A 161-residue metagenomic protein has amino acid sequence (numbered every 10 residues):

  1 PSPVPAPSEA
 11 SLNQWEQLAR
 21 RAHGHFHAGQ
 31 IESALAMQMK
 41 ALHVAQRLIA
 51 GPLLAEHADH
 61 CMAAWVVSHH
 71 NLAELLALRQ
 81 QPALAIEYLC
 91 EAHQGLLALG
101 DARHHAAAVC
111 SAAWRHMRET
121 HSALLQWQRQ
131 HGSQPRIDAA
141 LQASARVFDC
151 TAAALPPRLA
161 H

Functional and structural regions predicted by a protein language model:
S11, L18, M62-W65, H69 (+2 more regions): TPR repeat positional signature
N13, L53, H57-A64, L84 (+2 more regions): Structural signature of alpha-solenoid helical repeat junctions
E16-M37: Alpha-helical segment of the N-proximal tetratricopeptide repeat
L42-A50, C90-D101: Amphipathic alpha-helical segments of tetratricopeptide repeats
